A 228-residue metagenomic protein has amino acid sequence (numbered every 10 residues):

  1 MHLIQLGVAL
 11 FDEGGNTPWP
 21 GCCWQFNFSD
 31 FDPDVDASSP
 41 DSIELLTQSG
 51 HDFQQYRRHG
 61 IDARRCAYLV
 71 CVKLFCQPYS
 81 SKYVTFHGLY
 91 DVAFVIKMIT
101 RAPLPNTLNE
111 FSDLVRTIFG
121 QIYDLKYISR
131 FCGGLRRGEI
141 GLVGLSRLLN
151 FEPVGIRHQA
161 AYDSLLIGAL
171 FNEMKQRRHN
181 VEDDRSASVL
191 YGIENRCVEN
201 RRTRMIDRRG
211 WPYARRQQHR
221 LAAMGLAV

Functional and structural regions predicted by a protein language model:
L3-L6, F11-I206: Metal-dependent phosphoesterase core characteristic of DEDDh/y 3'-5' exonuclease domains
W211-V228: Extreme C-terminal disordered tails of eukaryotic proteins encode short linear targeting/docking signals used
